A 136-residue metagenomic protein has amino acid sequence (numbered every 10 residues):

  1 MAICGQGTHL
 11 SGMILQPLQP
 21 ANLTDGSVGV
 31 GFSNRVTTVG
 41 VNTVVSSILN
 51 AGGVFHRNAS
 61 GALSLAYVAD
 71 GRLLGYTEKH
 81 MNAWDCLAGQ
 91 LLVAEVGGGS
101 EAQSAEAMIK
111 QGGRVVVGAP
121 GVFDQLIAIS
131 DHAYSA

Functional and structural regions predicted by a protein language model:
M1-L65, G113-A136: Acidic beta-strand-loop-alpha-helix segment within the catalytic core of divalent metal-dependent phosphate-processing
F32, K79-M81, Q103-E106: Short secondary-structure boundary segments
G61-A62, N82-C86, A107-Q111: Small/polar glycine-rich anion-binding or flexible loop at a beta-alpha turn
A66-A69, L87-E95: Hydrophobic residues within well-ordered alpha-helices
D70-G75, E95-G99: Alpha-to-beta junction loops
R72, L92-V93, V115-A119: Short low-complexity, flexible loop/linker segments enriched in glycine and/or proline with clustered acidic
L73-A83: Active-site neighborhoods of divalent-metal-dependent phosphate/nucleic-acid chemistry enzymes
G97-R114: Acidic, metal-binding active-site segment of PIN/NYN-like and related structure-specific nucleases
